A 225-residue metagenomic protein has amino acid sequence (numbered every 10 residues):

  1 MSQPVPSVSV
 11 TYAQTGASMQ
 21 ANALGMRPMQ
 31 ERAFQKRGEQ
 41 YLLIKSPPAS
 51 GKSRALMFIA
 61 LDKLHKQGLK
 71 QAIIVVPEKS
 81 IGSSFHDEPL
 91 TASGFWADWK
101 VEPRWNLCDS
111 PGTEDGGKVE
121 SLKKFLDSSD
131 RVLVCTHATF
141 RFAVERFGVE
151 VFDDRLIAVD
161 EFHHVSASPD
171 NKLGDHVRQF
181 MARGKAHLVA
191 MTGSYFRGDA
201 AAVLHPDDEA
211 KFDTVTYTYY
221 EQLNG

Functional and structural regions predicted by a protein language model:
Q3-K45: Conserved pre-motif I regulatory segment
G38-I44, K70-Q71, D130-R131: Pre-Walker A (Motif I) flank of P-loop NTPase domains
E39-A60: Walker A/P-loop
S53-F58, K63-L64, G68-G94, D98-K100 (+1 more regions): Conserved Walker A/P-loop ATP-binding site and its immediately adjacent core in helicase/helicase-like ATPase domains
G82-D87, F142-A143, A167, R197-A202: Switch/connector loops and helix/strand junctions flanking conserved nucleotide-binding motifs in nucleotide-processing
G94-V144: Inter-Walker segment of RecA-like/P-loop motor cores
H137-T139, G148-A190, S194-Y195: SF2 helicase catalytic motif II
H205-G225: Interdomain hinge/linker at the junction between the two RecA-like core domains of SF2 helicases
